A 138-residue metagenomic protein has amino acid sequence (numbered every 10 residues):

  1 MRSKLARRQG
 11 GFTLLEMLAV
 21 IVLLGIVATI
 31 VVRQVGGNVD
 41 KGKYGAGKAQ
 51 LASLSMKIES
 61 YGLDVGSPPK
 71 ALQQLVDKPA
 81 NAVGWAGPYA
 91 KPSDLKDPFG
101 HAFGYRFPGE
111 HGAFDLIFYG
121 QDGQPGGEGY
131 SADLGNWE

Functional and structural regions predicted by a protein language model:
M1-G10: N-terminal leader/signal peptides at the extreme start of proteins
R2-S3, K41-Y44, A52, M56-E59 (+3 more regions): Short, surface-exposed interaction loops/tails
G10, L15-A19: Internal alpha-helical transmembrane segments of multi-pass membrane proteins, especially GPCRs
L18-Q34: Alpha-helical hydrophobic helix detector
I21, K48, S55: Conserved catalytic core of two-component sensor histidine kinases
V35, V39-G47: Juxtamembrane interface helices immediately C-terminal to a transmembrane segment
I58-S93: Short, glycine/small-hydrophobic-rich surface segments
